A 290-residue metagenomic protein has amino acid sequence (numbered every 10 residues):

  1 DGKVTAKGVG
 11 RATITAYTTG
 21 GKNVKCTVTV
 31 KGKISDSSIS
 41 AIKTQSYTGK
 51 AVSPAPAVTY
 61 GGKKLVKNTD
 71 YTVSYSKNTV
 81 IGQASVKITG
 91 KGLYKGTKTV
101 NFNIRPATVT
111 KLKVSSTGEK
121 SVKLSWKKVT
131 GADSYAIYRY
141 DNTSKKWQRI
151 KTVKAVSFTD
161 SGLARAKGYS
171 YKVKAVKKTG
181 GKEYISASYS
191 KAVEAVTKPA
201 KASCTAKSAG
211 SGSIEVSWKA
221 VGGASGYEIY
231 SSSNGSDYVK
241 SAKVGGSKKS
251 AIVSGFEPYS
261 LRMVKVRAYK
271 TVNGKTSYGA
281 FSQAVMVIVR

Functional and structural regions predicted by a protein language model:
D1-D36, T44-S46, A51-Q83, K87-F102: Extracytoplasmic soluble-region selector
V4, V114, F158-S161, A206 (+2 more regions): Hydrophobic core positions of the immunoglobulin-like beta-sandwich fold
V9-T13, I81-S85, A132, A166-G168 (+2 more regions): Extracellular Ig-like/FN3 beta-sandwich strand-entry sites
T19-K22, K91-K95, V176-E183, K270-T276: Short, solvent-exposed loop/turn segments at the edges of extracellular beta-sandwich modules
A51-V52, L65-V66, V129-D133, V221-S225: Short proline/glycine-enriched turn/loop motifs at strand-loop junctions of beta-rich domains
R105-G131, R165, K182-G223, P258 (+1 more regions): Pro/Thr/Ser/Gly-rich low-complexity, intrinsically disordered linker/stalk tracts
A136-R165, G180, E228-P258: Recognizes extended acidic, P/S/T-rich segments that occur within or adjacent to Ig-like beta-sandwich modules
D160-G181, V253-G274: Beta-strand-rich modules
